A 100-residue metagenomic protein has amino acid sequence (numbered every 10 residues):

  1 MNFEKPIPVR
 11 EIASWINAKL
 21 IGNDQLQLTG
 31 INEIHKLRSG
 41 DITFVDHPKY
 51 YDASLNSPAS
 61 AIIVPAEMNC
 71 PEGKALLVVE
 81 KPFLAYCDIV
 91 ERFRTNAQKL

Functional and structural regions predicted by a protein language model:
M1-L100: Terminal amphipathic alpha-helical/low-complexity segments used for targeting or macromolecular assembly
